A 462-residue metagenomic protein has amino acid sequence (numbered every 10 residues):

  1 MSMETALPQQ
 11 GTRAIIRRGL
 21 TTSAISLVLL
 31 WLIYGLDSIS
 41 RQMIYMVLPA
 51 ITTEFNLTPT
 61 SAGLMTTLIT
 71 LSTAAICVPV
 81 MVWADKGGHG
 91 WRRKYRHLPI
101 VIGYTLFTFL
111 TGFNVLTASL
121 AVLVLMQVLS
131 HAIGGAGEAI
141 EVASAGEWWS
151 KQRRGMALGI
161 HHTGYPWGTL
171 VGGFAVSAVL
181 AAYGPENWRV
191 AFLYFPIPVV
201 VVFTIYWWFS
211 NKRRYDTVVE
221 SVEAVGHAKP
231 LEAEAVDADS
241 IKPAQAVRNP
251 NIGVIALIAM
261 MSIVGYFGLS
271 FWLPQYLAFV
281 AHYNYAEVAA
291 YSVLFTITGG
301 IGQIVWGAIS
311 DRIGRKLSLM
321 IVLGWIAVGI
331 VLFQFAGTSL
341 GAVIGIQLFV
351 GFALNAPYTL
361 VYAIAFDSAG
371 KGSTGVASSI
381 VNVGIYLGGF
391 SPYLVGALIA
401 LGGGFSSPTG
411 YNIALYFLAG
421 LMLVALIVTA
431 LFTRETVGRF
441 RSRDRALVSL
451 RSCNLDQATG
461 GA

Functional and structural regions predicted by a protein language model:
I44-M46, N249-G300, P392: Extracytoplasmic gate region of multi-pass secondary transporters
T67-A84, V293-V305: Central cavity-lining transmembrane alpha-helices of secondary-active solute carriers, predominantly the Major
K86-V101, R312-L323: Cytoplasmic membrane-interface "Motif A"-like loop-to-helix N-cap segments of 12-TM Major Facilitator Superfamily
I102-T117, G324-T338: C-terminal ends and interior cores of transmembrane alpha-helices in multi-pass membrane transporters/permeases
M126-G164: Cytoplasmic helix-loop-helix junction between adjacent transmembrane helices in 12-TM secondary transporters
M156-F174, N382-Y393: Glycine-rich segments within core transmembrane alpha-helices of 12-TM secondary carriers
H161, Y165-R214: Helix-loop-helix hairpin linking two adjacent transmembrane segments in secondary transporters
R315-V361: C-terminal transmembrane helical hairpin of 12-TM major facilitator-type secondary transporters
